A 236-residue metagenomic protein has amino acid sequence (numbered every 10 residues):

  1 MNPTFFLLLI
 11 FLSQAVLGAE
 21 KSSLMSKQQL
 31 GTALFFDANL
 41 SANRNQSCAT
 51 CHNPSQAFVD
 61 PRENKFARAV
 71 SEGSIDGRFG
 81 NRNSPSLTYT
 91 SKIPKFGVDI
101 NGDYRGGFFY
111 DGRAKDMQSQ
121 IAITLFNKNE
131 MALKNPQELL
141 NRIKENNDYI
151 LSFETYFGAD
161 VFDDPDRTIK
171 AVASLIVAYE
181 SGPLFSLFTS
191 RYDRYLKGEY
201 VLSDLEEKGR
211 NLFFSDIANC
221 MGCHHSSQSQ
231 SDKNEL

Functional and structural regions predicted by a protein language model:
M1-L9: Sec-dependent signal peptide recognition, specifically the positively charged N-region followed immediately by
S13-A15: N-terminal signal peptide c-region/cleavage motif recognized by signal peptidases
L17-L236: Periplasmic c-type cytochrome electron-transfer domains
